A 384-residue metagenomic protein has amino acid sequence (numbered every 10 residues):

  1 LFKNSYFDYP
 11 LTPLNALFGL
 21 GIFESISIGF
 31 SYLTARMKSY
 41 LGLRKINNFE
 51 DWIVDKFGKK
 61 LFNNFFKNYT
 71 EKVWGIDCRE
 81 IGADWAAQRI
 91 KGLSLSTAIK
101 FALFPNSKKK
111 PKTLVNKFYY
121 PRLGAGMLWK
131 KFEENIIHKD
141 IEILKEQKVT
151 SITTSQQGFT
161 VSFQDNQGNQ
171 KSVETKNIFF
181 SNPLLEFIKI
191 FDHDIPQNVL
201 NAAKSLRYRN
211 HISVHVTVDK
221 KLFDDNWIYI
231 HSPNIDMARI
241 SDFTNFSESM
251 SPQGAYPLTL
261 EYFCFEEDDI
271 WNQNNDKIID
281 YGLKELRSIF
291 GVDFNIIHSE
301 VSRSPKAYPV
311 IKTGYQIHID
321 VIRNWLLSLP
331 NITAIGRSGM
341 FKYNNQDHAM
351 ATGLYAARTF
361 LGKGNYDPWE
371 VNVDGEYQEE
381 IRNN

Functional and structural regions predicted by a protein language model:
L1, K60-N64, Y208, W325: A short alpha-helix-loop-beta-strand transition element characteristic of N-terminal alpha/beta dinucleotide-binding
L1-S25: N-terminal glycine-rich phosphate/pyrophosphate-binding loop and immediately adjacent elements
Y6, N169-S172, I235: Short, mixed charged/polar active-site loops that provide acid/base catalysis or chelate metal/phosphate cofactors
A16-L17, S27-I152, G158, N345: Active-site/ligand-binding neighborhood in enzyme catalytic cores
K145-Q147, T153, F163, R303 (+1 more regions): Short loop/edge segments at beta-strand edges and connector loops that shape dinucleotide/nucleotide cofactor-binding
T150-V173, I178: Conserved beta-strand-loop-beta-strand element in the redox core of flavoprotein oxidoreductases
D165, T175-N177, S181-G336, M340-N344 (+2 more regions): C-terminal segments that line or cap access tunnels to active or ligand-binding sites in enzymes and enzyme-associated
E370-N384: A short, charged, Gly/Pro-tolerant segment at domain boundaries
